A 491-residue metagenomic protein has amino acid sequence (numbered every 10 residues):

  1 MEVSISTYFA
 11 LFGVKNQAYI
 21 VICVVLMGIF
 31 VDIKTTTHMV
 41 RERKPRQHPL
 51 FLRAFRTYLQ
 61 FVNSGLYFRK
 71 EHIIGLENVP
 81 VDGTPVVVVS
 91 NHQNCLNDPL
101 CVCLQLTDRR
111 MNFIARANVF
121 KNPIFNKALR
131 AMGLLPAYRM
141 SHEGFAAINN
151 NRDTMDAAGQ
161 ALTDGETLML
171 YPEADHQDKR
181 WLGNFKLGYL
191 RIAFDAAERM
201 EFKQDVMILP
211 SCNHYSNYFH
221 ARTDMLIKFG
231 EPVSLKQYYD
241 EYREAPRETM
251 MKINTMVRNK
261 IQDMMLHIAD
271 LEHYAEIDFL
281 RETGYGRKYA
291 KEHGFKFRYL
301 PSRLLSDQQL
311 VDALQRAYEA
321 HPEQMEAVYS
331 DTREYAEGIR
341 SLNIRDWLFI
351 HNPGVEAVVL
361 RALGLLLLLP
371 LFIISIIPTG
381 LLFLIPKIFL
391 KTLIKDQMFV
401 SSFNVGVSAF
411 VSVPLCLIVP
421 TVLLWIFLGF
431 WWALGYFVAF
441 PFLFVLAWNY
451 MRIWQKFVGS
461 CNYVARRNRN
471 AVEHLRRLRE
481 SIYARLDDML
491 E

Functional and structural regions predicted by a protein language model:
M1-G13: Short, strongly hydrophobic alpha-helical membrane anchors
K15, Y19-T35: Short, positively charged and aromatic/hydrophobic N-terminal segments
L26, M325-V328, T332-Y335, I339-L342 (+1 more regions): Long amphipathic alpha-helices with heptad-repeat character, especially coiled-coil-forming segments used
T36, V40-R41: Intrinsically disordered, low-complexity segments enriched in glycine and mixed charged residues
H48-L59, N63-E248, V355, L369-E491: Soluble catalytic domains of membrane acyltransferases
N217-G286, A290: Contiguous mid-protein beta-loop-alpha structural module that forms a pocket-lining wall or clamp of enzyme active
N259, D263-W347: Long, charge-rich alpha-helical interaction segments
A317-L390: Membrane-proximal, non-transmembrane alpha-helical segments
